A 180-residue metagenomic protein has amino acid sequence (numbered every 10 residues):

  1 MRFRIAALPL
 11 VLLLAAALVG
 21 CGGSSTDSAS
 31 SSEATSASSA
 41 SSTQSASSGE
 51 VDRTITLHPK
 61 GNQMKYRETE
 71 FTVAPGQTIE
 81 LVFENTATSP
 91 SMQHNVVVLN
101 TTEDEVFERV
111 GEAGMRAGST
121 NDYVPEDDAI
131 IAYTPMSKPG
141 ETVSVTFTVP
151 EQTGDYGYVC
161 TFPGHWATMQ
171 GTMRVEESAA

Functional and structural regions predicted by a protein language model:
M1-V19: Sec-dependent bacterial lipoprotein signal peptides
A16-V19, G23-S25, A37, E84-S89 (+1 more regions): Extracellular/periplasmic metallocenter environments
C21-S45: Short, low-complexity, disordered segments immediately C-terminal to signal peptides in bacterial exported proteins
S48-I79, S178: N-terminal edge beta-strand
V73, L81, V96, C160: Divalent metal-coordination and catalytic microenvironments
I79, H94, G171: Residue-level detector of short, conserved catalytic/binding motifs and their immediate flanks
P90-V96: Short, hydrophobic/aromatic beta-strand segments
V98-D127: The feature marks short-to-medium sequence segments in extracytoplasmic or secretory-pathway proteins
